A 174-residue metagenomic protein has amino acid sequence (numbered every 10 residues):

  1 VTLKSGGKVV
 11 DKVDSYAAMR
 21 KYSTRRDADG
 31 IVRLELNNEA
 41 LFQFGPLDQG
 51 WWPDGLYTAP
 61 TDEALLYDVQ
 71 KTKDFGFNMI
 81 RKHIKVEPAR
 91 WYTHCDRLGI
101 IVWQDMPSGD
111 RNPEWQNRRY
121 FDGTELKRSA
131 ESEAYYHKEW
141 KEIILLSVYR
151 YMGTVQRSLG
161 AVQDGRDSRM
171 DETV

Functional and structural regions predicted by a protein language model:
V1-S5: Short, aromatic- and glycine-rich surface loops/edge beta-strands on solvent-exposed regions
G6-W115, F121-Q156, G165, R169: Active-site-adjacent substrate/metal-binding segments within catalytic domains of carbohydrate-active enzymes
